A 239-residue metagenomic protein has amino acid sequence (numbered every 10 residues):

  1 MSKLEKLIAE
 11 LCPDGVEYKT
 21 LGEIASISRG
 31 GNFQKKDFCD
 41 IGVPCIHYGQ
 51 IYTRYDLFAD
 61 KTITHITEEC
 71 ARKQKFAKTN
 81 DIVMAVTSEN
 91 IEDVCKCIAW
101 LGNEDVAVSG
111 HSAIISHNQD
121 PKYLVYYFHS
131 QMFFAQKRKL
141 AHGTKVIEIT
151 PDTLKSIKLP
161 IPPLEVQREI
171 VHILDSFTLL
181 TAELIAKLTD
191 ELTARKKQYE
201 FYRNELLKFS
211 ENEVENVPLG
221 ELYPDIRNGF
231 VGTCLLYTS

Functional and structural regions predicted by a protein language model:
I8-G30, K208-G229: Non-catalytic DNA-recognition/assembly elements of restriction-modification systems
P13-K19, K155-E200, V214-E215: Amphipathic alpha-helical segments
Q50-I63: Short, basic/aromatic beta-hairpin or loop at an interaction surface
I66-A71: Short alpha-helix capping/helix-loop boundary micro-motifs
D105-H111, H142-P162: A short glycine-rich beta-alpha junction/loop motif
Y237-T238: Conserved small/polar residues in nucleotide/adenosyl-binding loops
